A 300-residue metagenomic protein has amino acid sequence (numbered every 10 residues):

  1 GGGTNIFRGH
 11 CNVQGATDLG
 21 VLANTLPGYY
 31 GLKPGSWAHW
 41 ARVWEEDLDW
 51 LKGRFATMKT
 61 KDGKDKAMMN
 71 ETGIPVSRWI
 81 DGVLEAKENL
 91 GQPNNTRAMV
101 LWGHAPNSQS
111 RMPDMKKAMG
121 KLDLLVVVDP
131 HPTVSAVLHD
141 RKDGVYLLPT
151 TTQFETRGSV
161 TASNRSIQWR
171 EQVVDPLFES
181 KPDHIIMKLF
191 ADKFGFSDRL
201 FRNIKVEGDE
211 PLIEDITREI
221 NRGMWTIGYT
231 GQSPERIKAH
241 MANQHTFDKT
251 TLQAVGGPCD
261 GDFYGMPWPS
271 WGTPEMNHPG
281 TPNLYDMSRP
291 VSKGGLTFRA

Functional and structural regions predicted by a protein language model:
G1, F7-K238, V255, W268-P282 (+1 more regions): Non-catalytic alpha/beta scaffold blocks inside enzyme catalytic domains
T251-L252: Non-catalytic, alpha-helical, charged scaffold/linker segments that couple or flank catalytic or architectural cores
